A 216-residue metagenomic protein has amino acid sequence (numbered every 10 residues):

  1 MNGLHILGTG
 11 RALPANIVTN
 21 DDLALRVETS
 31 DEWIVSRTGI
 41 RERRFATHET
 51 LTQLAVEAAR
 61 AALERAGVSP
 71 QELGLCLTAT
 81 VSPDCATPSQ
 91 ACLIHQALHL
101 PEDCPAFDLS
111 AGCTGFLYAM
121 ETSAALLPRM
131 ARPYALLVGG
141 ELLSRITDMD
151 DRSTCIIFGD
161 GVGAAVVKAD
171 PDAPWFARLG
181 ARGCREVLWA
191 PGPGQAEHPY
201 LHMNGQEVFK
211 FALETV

Functional and structural regions predicted by a protein language model:
M1-H48, D151-E214: Condensing-enzyme catalytic core mediating Claisen C-C bond formation in acyl metabolism
H5, G74-L77, L136: Conserved beta-strand elements of the Class I
A12, A79-D84, A111-T114, G139-S144 (+1 more regions): Acidic, glycine-rich active-site loops and adjacent beta-strand->loop/helix elements that engage anionic groups
I17-V18, T87-S89, M120, T147-D151: Short acidic, glycine/serine/threonine-rich loops at helix termini
W33-R37, R41-Q53, V81-Y134: Conserved catalytic cysteine-centered active-site region of acyl-thioester-dependent Claisen-condensing enzymes
A58-G74: Phosphate/pyrophosphate-binding loops at sites that engage ATP/ADP/AMP, CoA/4′-phosphopantetheine, polyphosphate
C85-T87, G115-Y118, L143-T147, G183-R185: Short, well-ordered, mixed-charge alpha-helical segments that flank or form enzyme active sites
P128-G161: Flexible, glycine-rich active-site loops centered on histidine and acidic residues that chelate a metal or position
